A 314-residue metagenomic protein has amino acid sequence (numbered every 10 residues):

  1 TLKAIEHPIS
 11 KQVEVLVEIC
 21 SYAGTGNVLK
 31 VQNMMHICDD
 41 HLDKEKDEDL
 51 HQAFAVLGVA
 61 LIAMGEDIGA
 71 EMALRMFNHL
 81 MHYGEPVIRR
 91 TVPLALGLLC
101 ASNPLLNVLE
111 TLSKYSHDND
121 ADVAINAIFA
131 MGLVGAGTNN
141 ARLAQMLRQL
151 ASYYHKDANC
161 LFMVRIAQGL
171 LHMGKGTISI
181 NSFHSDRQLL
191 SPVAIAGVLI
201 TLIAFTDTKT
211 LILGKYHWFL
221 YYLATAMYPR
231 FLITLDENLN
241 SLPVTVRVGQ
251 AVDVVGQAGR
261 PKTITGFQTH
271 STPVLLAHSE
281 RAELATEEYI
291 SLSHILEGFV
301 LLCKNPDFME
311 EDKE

Functional and structural regions predicted by a protein language model:
T1-E314: Long internal repeat-built scaffold domains in very large eukaryotic proteins
